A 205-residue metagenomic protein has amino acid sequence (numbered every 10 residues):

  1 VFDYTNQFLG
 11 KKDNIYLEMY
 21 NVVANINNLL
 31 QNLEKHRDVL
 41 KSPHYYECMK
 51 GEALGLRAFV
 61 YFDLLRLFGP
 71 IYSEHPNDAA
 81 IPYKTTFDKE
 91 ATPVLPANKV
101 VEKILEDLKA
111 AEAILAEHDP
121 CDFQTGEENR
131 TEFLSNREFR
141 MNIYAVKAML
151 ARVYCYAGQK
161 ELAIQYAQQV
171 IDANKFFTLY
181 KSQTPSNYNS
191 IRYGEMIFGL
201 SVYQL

Functional and structural regions predicted by a protein language model:
F2-F68, E90-N98, L115: Conserved, well-structured interaction surfaces
V23-I26, L30, V101, L108 (+3 more regions): Inward-facing hydrophobic residues that define packing positions of alpha-helical scaffold repeats
N28-V39, A110, M149-Y156: Well-ordered alpha-helical scaffold segments within catalytic/enzyme domains
K41-M49, L56, A79, V100 (+3 more regions): Structural signature of alpha-solenoid helical repeat junctions
K50, R57, L64, I143 (+2 more regions): Structural register within alpha-helical repeat arrays
L65-Y72, D119, Y156-Q159: Short coil/turn linking the two alpha-helices of tandem helical-hairpin repeats
P70-K84: Short, flexible, mixed-charge acidic loops at enzyme active sites
R140, G158, L162-L205: Hydrophobic-face positions in mid-chain alpha helices that act as interaction patches
